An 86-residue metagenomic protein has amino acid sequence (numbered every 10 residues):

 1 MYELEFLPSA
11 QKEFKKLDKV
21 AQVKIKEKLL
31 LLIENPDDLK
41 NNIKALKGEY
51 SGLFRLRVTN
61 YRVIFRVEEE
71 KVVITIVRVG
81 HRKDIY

Functional and structural regions predicted by a protein language model:
M1-P8, K12, K19-V23, V58-Y61 (+1 more regions): Enriched for short, Lys/Arg-rich terminal
F14, L29, P36, N60: Short amphipathic alpha-helical/adjacent loop interface patches that line ligand and macromolecule-binding sites
K19, V23-K26, D37-K40: Non-catalytic, surface-exposed connector residues within folded enzymatic/regulatory domains
K28-L31, R82: Conserved short hydrophobic interaction patches
L30-R55: A short, surface-exposed loop/turn module that caps and links secondary-structure elements
